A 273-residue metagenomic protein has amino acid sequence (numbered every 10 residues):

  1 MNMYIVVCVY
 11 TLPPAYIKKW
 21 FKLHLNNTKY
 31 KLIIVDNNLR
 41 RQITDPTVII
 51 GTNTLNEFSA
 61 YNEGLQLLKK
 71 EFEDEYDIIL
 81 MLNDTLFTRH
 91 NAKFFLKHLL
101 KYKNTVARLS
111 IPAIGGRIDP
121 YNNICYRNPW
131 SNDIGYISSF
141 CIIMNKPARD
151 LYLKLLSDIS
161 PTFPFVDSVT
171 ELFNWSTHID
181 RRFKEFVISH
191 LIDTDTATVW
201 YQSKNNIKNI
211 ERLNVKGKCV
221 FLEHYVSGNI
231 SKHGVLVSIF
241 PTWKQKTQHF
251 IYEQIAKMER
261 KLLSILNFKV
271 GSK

Functional and structural regions predicted by a protein language model:
M1-K273: ER/Golgi luminal nucleotide-sugar-dependent glycosyltransferases, focusing on the catalytic module
